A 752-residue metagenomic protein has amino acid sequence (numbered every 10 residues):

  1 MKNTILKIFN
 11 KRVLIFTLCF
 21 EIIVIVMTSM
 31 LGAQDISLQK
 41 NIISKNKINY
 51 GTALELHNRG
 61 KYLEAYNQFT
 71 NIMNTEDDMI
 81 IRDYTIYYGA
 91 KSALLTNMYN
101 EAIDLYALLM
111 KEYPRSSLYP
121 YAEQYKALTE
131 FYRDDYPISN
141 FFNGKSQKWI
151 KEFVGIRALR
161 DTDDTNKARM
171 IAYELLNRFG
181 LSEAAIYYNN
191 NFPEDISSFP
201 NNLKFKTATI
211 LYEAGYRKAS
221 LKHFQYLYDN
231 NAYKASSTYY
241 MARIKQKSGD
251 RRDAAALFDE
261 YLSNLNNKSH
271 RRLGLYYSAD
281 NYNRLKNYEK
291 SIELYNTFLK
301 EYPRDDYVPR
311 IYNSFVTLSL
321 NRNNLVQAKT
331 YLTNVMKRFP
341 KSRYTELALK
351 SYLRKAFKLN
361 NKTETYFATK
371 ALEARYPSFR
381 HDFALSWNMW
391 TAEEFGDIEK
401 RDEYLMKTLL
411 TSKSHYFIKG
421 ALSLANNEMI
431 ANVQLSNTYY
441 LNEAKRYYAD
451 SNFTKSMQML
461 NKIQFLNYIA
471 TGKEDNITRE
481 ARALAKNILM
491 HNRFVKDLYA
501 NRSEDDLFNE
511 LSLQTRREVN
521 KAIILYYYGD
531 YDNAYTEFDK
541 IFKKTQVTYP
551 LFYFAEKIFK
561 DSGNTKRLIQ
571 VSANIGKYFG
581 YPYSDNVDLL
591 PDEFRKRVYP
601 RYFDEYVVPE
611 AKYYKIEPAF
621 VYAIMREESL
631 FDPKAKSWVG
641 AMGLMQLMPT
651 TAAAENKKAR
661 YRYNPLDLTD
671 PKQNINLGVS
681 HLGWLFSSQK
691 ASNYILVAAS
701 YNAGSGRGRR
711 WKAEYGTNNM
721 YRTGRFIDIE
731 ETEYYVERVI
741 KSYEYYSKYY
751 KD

Functional and structural regions predicted by a protein language model:
L31-T70, N74, M79-T85, R178-L181 (+7 more regions): N-terminal leader/linker segments that initiate helical-solenoid repeat arrays
Q39-I42, I72-R82, L109-Y121, F141-E152 (+11 more regions): Short solvent-exposed coil/turn linkers within tandem alpha-helical repeat scaffolds
G51, Y88, Y125, F153-R157 (+11 more regions): "A position-specific structural signal for the A-helix of alpha-solenoid helical repeats
L56, A93, E130, L159-T162 (+9 more regions): Residue at a conserved register position within TPR or TPR-like alpha-solenoid repeats
Y62, Y99, D135-Y136, T165 (+9 more regions): TPR-repeat structural position
A65, A102, I138-S139, A168 (+9 more regions): Single-residue signature of alpha-solenoid repeat helices
N323, L359, G396-I398, K419 (+6 more regions): Catalytic glycan-binding domains that act on GlcNAc-containing polysaccharides
